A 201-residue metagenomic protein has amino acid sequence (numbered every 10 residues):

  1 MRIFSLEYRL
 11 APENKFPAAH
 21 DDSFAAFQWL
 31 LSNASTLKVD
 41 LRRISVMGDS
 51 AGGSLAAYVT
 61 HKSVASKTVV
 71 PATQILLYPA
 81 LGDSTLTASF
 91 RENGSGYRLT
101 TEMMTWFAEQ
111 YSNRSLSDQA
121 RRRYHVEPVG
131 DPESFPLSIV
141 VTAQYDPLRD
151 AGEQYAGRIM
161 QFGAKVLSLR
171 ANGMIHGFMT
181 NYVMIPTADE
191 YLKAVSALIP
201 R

Functional and structural regions predicted by a protein language model:
M1-R201: Alpha/beta-hydrolase superfamily serine-hydrolase fold, recognizing
